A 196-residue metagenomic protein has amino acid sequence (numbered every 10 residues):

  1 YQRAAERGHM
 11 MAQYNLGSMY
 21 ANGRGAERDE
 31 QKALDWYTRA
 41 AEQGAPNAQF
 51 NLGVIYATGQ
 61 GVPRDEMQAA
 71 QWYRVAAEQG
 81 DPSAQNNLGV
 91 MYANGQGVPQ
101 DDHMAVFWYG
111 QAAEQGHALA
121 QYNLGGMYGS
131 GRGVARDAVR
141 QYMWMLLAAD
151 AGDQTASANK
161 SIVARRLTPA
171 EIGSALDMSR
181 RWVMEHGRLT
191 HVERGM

Functional and structural regions predicted by a protein language model:
Y1, E6-M10, N22-R24, D29 (+11 more regions): Short helix-capping/linker turns of helical repeat alpha-solenoids
E6-R7, D35, E42, H186-M196: Compositionally biased, proline/threonine/alanine/serine-rich low-complexity intrinsically disordered stretches
Q13-N22, A26, R39, N51-T58 (+5 more regions): Hydrophobic face of amphipathic alpha-helices that form TPR/SEL1-like repeat modules and related alpha-solenoid
G89, W108, G125, D137-A138 (+1 more regions): Predominantly extracellular beta-rich ligand-binding scaffolds that present long acidic/polar faces for carbohydrate
Q154-M196: Terminal, low-structured helical/coil segments at or just beyond the last alpha-helical repeat
